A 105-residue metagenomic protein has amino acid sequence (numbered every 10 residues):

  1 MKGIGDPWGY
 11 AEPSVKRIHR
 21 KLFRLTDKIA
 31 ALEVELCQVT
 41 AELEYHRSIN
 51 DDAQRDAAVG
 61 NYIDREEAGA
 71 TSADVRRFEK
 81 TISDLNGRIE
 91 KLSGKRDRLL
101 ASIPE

Functional and structural regions predicted by a protein language model:
M1-K28, I103-E105: Short, charge-rich amphipathic alpha-helices with coiled-coil/heptad character
G9-Y10, E35-C37: A short linear-motif detector with a strong N-terminal bias
H19-L22, T26, R47, A68 (+1 more regions): Generic structural concept
R24, A31, D56-V59, R77: General structural signal for alpha-helix termini and helix-helix connectors
I29-L36, D74-L99: Amphipathic alpha-helical coiled-coil segments
L36-G60, D64: Extended alpha-helical coiled-coil "stalk/arm" regions that act as elongated linkers or oligomerization scaffolds
V59-T81: Short, glycine/alanine-rich amphipathic alpha-helical segment that often forms an alpha-turn-alpha hairpin
